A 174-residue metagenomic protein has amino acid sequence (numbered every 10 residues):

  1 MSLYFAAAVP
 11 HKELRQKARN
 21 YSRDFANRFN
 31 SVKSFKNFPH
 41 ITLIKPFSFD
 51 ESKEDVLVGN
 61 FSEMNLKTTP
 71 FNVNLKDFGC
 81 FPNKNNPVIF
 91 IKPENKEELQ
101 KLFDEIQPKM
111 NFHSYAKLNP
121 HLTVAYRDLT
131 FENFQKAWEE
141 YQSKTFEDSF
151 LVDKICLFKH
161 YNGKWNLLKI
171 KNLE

Functional and structural regions predicted by a protein language model:
M1-N72, P93-F146, K164-E174: Basic, often amphipathic N-terminal segments
K76: Substrate/cofactor-recognition hotspot
G79-V88: Short, basic/glycine-rich phosphate-binding loops at helix/coil junctions that contact nucleotide phosphates
N83, H160-N162: Residues that form or immediately flank small-molecule/cofactor binding pockets and catalytic motifs
Y141-S143, F150-K159: Low-complexity, intrinsically disordered Gly/Pro/Thr-rich segments
